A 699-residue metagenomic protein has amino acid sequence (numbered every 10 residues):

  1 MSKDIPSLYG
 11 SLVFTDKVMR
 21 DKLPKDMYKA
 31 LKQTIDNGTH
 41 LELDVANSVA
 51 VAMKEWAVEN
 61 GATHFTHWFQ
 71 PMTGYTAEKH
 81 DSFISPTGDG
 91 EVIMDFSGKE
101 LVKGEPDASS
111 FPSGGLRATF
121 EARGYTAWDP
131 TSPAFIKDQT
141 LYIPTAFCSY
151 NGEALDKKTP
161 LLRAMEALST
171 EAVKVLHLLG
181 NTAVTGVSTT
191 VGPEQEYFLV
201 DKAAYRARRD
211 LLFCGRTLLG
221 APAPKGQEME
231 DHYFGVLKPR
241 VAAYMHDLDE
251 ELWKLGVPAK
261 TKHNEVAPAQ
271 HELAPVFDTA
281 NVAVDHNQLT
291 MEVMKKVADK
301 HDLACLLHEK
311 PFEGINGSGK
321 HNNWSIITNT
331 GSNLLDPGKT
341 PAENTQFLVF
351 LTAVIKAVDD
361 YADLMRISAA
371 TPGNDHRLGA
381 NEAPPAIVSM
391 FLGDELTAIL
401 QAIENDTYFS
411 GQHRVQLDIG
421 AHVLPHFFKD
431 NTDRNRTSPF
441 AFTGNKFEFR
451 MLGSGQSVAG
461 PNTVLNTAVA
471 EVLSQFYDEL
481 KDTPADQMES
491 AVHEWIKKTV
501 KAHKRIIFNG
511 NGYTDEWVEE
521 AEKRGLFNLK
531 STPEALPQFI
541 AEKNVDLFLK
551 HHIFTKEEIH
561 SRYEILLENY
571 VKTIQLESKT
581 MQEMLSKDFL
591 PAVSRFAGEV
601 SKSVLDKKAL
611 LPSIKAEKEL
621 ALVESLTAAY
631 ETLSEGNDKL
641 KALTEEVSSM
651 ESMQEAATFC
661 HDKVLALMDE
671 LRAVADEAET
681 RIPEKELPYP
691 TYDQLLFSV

Functional and structural regions predicted by a protein language model:
M1-Y28, E42, A122-I143, T443 (+1 more regions): Catalytic pocket of metal/acid-base enzymes, prominently hydrolases
S2-T15, T34-D36, P224-Y233: Gly-rich Lys/Arg/Thr-decorated short loops/hinges at beta-loop-alpha junctions or inter-strand turns that position
L8-E121: Active-site core of metal-dependent hydrolases
V45-V49, F69-P71, K99-E100, F147 (+4 more regions): Active-site-proximal loop/turn and secondary-structure-junction residues that shape catalytic pockets, frequently
A62, T66-Q70, H286-K300, I326 (+3 more regions): Hydrophobic/aromatic-rich, well-ordered segments within soluble, folded domains that form packed cores
G74-D89, P106-S109, G114, R208 (+5 more regions): Short linear, low-complexity motifs centered on an aromatic residue
E121-L307, N316-G319, I326-E564: Glycine-rich, acidic/polar active-site loops that bind/position phosphate-bearing ligands
T499-V699: C-terminal amphipathic alpha-helical interaction region
